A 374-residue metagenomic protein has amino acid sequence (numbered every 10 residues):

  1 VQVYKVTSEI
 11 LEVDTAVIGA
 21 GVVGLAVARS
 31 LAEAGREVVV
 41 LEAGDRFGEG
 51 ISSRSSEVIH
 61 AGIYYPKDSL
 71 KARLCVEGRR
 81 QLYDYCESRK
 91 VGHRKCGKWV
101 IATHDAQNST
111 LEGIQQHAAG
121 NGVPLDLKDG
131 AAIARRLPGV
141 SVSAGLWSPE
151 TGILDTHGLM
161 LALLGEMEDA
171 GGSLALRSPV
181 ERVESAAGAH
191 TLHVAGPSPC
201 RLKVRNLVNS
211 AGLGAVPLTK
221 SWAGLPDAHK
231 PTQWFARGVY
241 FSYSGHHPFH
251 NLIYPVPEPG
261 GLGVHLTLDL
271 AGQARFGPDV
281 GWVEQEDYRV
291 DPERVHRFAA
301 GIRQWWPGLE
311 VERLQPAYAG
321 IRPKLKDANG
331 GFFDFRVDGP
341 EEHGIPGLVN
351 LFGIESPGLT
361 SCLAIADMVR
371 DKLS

Functional and structural regions predicted by a protein language model:
V3-L11, A34, S53, F332-S374: C-terminal lid/capping helical subdomain adjacent to the catalytic/cofactor pocket in oxidative enzymes
V13-V40: N-terminal Rossmann-like FAD-binding beta1-loop-alpha1 element of flavoenzymes
S30, I59, V91-R94, C200-L202 (+2 more regions): Active-site substrate-recognition segment that forms the wall of the catalytic cavity or substrate channel
A32-R54: Glycine-rich FAD pyrophosphate-binding loop
E57-A132, V142, G263-V264: Dinucleotide-binding Rossmann-like beta1-alpha1 core, especially the glycine-rich loop that anchors the ADP
Y65, G92-A102, I114-Q115, L127 (+4 more regions): Helix-loop-beta segment of a Rossmann-like dinucleotide-binding subdomain
P66-E77, I101-T110, W147-G165, A175 (+2 more regions): Short beta-strand to alpha-helix junction loop
L146-N206, L363, K372: Helical element adjacent to the flavin cofactor pocket in flavoenzyme catalytic cores
